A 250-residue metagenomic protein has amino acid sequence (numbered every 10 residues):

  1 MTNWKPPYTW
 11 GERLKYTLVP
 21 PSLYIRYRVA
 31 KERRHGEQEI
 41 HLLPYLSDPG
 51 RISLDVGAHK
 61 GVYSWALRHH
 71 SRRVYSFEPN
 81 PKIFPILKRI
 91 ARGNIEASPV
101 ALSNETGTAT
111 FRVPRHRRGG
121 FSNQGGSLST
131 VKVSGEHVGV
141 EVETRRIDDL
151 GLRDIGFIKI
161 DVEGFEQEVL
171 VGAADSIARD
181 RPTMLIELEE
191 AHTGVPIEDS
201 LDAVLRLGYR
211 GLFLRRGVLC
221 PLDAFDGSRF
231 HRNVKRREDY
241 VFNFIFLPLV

Functional and structural regions predicted by a protein language model:
M1-V250: Phosphate/nucleotide-binding beta-alpha loop and adjacent structural elements of enzyme active sites
